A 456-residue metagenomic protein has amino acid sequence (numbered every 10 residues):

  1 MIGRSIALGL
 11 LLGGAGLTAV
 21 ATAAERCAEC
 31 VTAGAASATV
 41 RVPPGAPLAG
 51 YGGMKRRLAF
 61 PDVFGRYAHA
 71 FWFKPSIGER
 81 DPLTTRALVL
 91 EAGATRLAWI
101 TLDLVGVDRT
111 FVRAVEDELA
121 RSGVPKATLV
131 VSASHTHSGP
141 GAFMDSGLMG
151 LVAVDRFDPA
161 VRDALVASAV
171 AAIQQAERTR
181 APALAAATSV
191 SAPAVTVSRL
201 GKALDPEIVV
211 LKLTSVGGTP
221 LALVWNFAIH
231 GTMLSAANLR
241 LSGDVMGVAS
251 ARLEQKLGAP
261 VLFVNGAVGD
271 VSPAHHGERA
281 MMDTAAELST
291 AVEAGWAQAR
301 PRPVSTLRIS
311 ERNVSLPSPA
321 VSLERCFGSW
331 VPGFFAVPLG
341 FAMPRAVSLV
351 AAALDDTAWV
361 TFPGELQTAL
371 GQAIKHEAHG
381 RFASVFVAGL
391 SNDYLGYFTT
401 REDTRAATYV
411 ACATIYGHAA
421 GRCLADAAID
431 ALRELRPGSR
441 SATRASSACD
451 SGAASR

Functional and structural regions predicted by a protein language model:
M1-I2: N-terminal secretory signal peptides that target proteins for export/translocation
S5-G16: Bacterial N-terminal signal peptides
L17-A24: Sec/Tat signal peptide C-region and signal peptidase I cleavage site
A24-S132, T136-V268, P273-D283, W296 (+1 more regions): Conserved beta-alpha junction segments in alpha/beta enzyme cores
L288: Anionic-ligand-binding alpha/beta catalytic cores of soluble enzymes and soluble regulatory domains that recognize
